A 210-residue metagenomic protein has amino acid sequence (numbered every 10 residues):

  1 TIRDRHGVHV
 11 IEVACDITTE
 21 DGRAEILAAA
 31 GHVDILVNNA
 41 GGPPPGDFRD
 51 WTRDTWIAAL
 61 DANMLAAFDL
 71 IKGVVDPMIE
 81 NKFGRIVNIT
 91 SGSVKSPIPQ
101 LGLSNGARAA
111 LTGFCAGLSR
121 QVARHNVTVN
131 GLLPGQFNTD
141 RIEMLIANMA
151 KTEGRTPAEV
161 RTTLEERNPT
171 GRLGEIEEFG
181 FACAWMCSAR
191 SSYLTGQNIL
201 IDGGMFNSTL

Functional and structural regions predicted by a protein language model:
R23, D47-R49, T55-L60, I86 (+1 more regions): Substrate-binding pocket helix/loop in short-chain dehydrogenase/reductase
P43-I57, E80, Q100-L103: Conserved mid-core segment of classical short-chain dehydrogenase/reductases
I71-K72, A116: A short, exposed helix-loop element centered on a Lys and neighboring polar residues
D76, R120-Q121, S192: Alpha-helical segment proximal to the catalytic Tyr-Lys
V87-A110, C115-R124, Q136-F137: Catalytic loop of short-chain dehydrogenase/reductase
S96, A184, T195-L210: Short C-terminal tail/terminal secondary-structure segment of NAD(P)H-dependent dehydrogenase/reductase domains
A123, T128, L194-G196: Short, small/polar-rich loop/turn modules that mediate ligand/substrate recognition or access, typified
